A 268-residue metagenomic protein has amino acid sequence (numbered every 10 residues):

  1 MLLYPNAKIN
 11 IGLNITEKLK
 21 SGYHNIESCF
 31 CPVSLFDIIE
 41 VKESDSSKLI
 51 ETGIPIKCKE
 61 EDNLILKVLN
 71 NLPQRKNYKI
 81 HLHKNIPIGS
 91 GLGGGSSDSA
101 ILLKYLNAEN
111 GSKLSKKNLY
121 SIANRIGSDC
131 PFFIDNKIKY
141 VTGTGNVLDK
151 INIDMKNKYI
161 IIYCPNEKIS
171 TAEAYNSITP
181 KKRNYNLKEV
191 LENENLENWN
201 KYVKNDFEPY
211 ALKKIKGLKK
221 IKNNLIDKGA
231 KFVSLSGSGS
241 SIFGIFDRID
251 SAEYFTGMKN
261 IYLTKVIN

Functional and structural regions predicted by a protein language model:
M1-S90, A108-K117, T142, N152-K156 (+1 more regions): ATP-binding N-lobe of GHMP and related small-molecule kinases
D45-K59, L102, N124, N195-K204: Short, basic/glycine-rich phosphate-binding loops at helix/coil junctions that contact nucleotide phosphates
K48-I50, D135, Y140-F232, D247-K259 (+1 more regions): Conserved, helical-rich catalytic subdomain that frames metal- and/or nucleotide-binding sites in enzyme alpha/beta
S90-S121, F132: DPxDG-like acidic metal-binding loop motif
L92-G95, L235-S240: Glycine-rich beta-strand-to-loop/alpha-helix junction loops that act as flexible
S115-I126, E253-F255: Short, well-structured alpha-helical segments that form the helix of a local strand-helix-strand
F243-I245: Short hydrophobic/aromatic beta-strand micro-patches that form the beta-sheet surface supporting nucleotide- or nucleic
